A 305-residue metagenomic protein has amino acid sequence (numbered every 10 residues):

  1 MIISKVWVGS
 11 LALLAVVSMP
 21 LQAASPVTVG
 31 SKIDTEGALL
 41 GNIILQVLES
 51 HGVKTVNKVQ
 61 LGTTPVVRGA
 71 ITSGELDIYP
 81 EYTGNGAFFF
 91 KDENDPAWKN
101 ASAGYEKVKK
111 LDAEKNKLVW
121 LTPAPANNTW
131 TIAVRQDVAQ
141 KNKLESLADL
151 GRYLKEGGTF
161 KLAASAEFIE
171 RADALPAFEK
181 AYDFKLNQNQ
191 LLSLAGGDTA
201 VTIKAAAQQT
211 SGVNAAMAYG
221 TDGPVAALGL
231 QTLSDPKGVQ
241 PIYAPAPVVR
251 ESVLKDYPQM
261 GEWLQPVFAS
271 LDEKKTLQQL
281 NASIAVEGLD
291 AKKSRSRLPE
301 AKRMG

Functional and structural regions predicted by a protein language model:
P26-I44, V59-T63, E167-E170: Extracytoplasmic "Venus flytrap"
T35-K54, P176, K180-Y182: Short, polar/charged alpha-helical segment
E36, E167-A181, P258-G305: An extracytoplasmic/periplasmic, membrane-proximal ligand-sensing/linker region
Q60-T64, G74-A87, G104, S165 (+3 more regions): Beta->alpha turn/N-cap motifs
F90-N100, Y105-L121, K185, T210-G212 (+1 more regions): Ligand-binding "clamshell"
S102-K161, A269-L271: A conserved helix-loop-strand patch within extracytoplasmic ligand-binding domains of the periplasmic binding
W130-Q140, Y243-P258: A bilobed periplasmic-binding-protein/Venus flytrap-type ligand-binding module shared by bacterial periplasmic
E156-D235: Ligand-binding pocket segment of bilobal, Venus flytrap-like solute-binding proteins
